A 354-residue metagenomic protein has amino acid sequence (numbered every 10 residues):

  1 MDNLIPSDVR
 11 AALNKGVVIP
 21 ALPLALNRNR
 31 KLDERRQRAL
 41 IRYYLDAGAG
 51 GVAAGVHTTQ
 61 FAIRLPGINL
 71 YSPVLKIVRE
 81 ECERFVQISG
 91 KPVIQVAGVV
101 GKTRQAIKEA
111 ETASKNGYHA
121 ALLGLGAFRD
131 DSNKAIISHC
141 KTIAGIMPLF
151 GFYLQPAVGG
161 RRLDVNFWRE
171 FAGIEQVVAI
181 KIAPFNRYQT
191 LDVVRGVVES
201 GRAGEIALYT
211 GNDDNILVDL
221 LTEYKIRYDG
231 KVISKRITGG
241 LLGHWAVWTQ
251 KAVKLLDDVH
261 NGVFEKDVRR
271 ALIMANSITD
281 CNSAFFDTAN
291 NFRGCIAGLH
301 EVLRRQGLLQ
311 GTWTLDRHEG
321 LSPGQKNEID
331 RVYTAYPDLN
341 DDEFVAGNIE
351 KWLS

Functional and structural regions predicted by a protein language model:
D2-V9, I19-P23, A47, K231-S354: C-terminal alpha-helical cap/extension of soluble enzyme domains
D2-W168, H318, D342-W352: Active-site beta->alpha loop and helix N-cap motifs at the rims of alpha/beta catalytic domains
N14, A49, A53, V96 (+4 more regions): Short glycine/serine/threonine-biased micro-segments
D33-L40, L70, V74, Q105 (+13 more regions): General structural feature for long, well-ordered alpha-helical segments within catalytic domains of soluble enzymes
Y71-V74, T103-S114, A172, V198-R202 (+4 more regions): Short, charged low-complexity intrinsically disordered segments located at boundaries of structured domains
C82-E83, I88-S89, E199-I206, V263-F264 (+2 more regions): Structural alpha-beta junctions
A120-T142, F185-V193, L217-L221, D258 (+1 more regions): Repeat-unit-sized solenoid/scaffold elements
G145, Q155-C295: Catalytic alpha/beta core domains of metabolic enzymes, predominantly
